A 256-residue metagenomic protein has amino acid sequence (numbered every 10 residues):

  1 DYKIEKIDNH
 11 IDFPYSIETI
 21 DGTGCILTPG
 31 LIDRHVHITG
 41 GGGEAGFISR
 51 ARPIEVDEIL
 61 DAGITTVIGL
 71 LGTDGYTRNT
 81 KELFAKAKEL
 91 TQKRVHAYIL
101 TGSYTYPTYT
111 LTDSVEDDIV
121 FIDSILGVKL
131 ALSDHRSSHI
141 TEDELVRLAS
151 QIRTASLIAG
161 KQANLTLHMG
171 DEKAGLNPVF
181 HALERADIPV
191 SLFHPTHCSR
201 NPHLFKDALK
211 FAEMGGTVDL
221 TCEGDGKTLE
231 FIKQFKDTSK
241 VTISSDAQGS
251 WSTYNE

Functional and structural regions predicted by a protein language model:
D1-T28: Histidine-rich, glycine-flanked metal-binding segment
S16-C25, V56, S114-I119, T228-T238: Short amphipathic alpha-helices and their capping/turn segments at secondary-structure boundaries
G22-A85: Metal-associated gating/positioning segment near the N- to mid-region
G30-R34, V67-G69, A97-T101, S124-L132 (+4 more regions): Hydrophobic faces of well-ordered beta-strands that scaffold small-molecule active sites in alpha/beta enzyme cores
L60-D61, T91, A212: Anion (oxyanion) recognition and catalysis
T73-F84, V95-P189, P202: Buried, small/hydrophobic-residue-enriched core segments of structured protein domains
R136, S150-S252: Active-site core of metal-dependent hydrolases
